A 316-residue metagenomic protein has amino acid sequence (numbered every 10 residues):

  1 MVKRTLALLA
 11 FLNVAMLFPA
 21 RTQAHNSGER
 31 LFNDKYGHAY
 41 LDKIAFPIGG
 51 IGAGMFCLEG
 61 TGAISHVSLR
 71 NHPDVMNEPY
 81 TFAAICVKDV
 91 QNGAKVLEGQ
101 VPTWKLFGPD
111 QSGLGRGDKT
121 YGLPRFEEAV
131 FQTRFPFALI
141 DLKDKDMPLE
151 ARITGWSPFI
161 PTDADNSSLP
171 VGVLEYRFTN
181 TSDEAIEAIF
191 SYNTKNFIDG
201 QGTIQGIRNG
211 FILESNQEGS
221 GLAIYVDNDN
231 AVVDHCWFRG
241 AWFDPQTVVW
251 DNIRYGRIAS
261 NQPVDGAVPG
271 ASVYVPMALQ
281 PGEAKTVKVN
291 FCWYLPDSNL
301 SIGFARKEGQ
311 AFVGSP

Functional and structural regions predicted by a protein language model:
M1-R4: Positively charged n-region of N-terminal signal peptides that target proteins for export
A7-L17: Bacterial N-terminal signal peptides
F18, T22-L31, K35-Y40, I44 (+5 more regions): Acidic/polar, glycine-enriched structural segments that form the non-catalytic walls/loops of the carbohydrate-binding
S27-L69: Mature N-terminal segment immediately following signal peptide/propeptide cleavage in secreted/periplasmic
A53, V96-L97, A151, K285: Short, isolated positions in well-ordered beta-strands
G60, D89-Q91, S182, Q280: Short acidic-glycine loop/turn motifs at beta-strand connectors
T61-V75, W293-L300: Short, surface-exposed, low-complexity cationic segments
G62, P73-D146, S215-R254: An extended acidic
